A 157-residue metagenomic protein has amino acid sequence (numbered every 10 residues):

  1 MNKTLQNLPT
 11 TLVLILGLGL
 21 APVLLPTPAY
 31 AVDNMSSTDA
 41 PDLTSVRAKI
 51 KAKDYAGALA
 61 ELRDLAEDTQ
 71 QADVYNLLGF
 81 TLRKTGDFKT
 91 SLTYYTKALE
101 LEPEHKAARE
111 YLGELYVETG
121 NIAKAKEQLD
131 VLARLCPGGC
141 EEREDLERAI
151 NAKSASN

Functional and structural regions predicted by a protein language model:
S37-Q71: Alpha-helical segment of the N-proximal tetratricopeptide repeat
K51-A52, K84-T85, E118-T119, L135 (+1 more regions): Register position in tetratricopeptide repeats
E67-D68, L101, R134-L135: Structural marker of alpha-solenoid helical repeat scaffolds
Q71, H105, G139-C140: Residue-level recognition of tetratricopeptide repeat
V74-Y75, A108, E142: TPR alpha-solenoid repeat register
L77, Y111, D145-A149: Canonical tetratricopeptide repeat
